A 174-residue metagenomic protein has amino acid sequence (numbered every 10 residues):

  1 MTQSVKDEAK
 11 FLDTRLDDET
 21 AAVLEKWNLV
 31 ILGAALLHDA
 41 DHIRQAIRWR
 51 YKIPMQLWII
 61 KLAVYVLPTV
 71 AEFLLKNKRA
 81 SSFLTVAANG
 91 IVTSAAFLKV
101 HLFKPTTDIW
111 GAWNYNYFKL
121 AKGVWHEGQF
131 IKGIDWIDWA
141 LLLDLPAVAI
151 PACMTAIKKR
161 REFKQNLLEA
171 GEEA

Functional and structural regions predicted by a protein language model:
T2-I31, R161: Cytosolic juxtamembrane helix and N-cap/initiation of the first transmembrane helix
D17-L29, R79-T93: Interfacial segments of alpha-helical transmembrane regions
A34-H42, I91-N114: C-terminal TM-helix exit segments that contain a strictly Trp-centered aromatic cap at the helix terminus
H38, I43-V66: Transmembrane alpha-helix entry/boundary detector in multi-pass membrane proteins
A46-K52, V100-I137: Interfacial non-cytosolic loop connecting adjacent transmembrane helices
A63-T85: Canonical alpha-helical transmembrane segments
V64-Y65, W125-A149: Hydrophobic alpha-helical transmembrane segments
I150-G171: Cytosolic juxtamembrane helix at the C-terminal end of the final transmembrane segment
